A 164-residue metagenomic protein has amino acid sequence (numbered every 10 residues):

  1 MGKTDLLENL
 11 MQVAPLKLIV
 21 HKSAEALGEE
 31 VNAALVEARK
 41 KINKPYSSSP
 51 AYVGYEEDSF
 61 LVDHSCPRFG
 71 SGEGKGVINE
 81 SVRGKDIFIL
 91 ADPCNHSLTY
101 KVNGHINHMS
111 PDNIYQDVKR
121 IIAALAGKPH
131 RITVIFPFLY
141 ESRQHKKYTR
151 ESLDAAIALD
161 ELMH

Functional and structural regions predicted by a protein language model:
M1-H164: PRPP-associated nucleotide enzymes
